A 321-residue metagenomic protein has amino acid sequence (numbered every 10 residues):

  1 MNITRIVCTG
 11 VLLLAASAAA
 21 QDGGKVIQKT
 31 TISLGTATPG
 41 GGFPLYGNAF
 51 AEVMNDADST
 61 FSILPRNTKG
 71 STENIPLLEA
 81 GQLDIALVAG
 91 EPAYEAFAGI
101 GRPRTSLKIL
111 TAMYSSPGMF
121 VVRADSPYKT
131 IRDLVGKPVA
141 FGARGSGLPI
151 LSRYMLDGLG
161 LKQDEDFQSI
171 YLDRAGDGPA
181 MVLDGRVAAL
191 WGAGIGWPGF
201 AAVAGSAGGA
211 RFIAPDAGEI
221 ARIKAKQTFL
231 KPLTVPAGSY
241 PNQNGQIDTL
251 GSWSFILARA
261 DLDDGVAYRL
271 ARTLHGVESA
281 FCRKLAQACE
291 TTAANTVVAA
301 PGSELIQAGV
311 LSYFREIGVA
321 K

Functional and structural regions predicted by a protein language model:
M1-C8: Bacterial N-terminal signal peptides that target proteins for export
V11-A20: Hydrophobic h-region of N-terminal signal peptides that target proteins for export in Gram-negative bacteria
Q21-A89: N-terminal (or domain-start) structured segment
T31-A57, F61, S115-D184, S279 (+2 more regions): Bilobed "Venus flytrap"/periplasmic-binding protein-like clamshell domains and structurally analogous long
G90-P92, I100-G101, S126, Q163-L262: Pocket-lining segment of extracytoplasmic ligand-binding domains
T105-Y114: Short beta-strand-centered segments that line the small-molecule binding cleft or hinge of alpha/beta clamshell
M113-P117, L250-G251: Short, solvent-exposed loop/turn segments at the edges of secondary structure
D177, L183-G185, G194-F212, R222-F229 (+2 more regions): An extracytoplasmic/periplasmic, membrane-proximal ligand-sensing/linker region
